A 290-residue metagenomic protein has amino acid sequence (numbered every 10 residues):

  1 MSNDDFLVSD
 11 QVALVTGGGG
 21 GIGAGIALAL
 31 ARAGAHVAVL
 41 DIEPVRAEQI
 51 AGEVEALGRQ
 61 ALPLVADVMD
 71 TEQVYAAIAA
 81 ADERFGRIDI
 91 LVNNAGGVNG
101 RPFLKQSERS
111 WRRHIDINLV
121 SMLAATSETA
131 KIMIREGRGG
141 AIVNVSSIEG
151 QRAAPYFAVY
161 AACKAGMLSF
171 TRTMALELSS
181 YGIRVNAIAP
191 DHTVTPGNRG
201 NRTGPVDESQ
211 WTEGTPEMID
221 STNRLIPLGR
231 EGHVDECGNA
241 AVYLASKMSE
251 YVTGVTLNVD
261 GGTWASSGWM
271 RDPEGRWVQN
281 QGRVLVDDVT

Functional and structural regions predicted by a protein language model:
D5-A38: Canonical Rossmann dinucleotide-binding motif of NAD(H)/NADP(H)-dependent dehydrogenases/reductases, specifically
F85, R184, R230-V259, W264: C-terminal substrate-recognition "lid" of short-chain dehydrogenase/reductases
P102-F103, S107-I115, T222: Substrate-binding pocket helix/loop in short-chain dehydrogenase/reductase
L104, R152-A158, S180, G229 (+2 more regions): Active-site loop immediately N-terminal to the catalytic Tyr-X3-Lys motif of short-chain dehydrogenase/reductase
T126, C163, T171: Active-site helix of classical SDR
K131, L176-S180, E250: Alpha-helical segment proximal to the catalytic Tyr-Lys
S147: Residue(s) in the substrate-gating loop at a strand-loop-helix junction that position the organic substrate next
